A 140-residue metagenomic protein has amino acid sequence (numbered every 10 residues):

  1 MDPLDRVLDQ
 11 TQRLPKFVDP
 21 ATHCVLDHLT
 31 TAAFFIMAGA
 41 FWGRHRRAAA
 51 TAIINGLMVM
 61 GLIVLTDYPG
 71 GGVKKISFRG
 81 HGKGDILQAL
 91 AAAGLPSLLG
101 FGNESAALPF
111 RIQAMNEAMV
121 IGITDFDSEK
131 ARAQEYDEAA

Functional and structural regions predicted by a protein language model:
M1-A140: Short amphipathic, positively biased membrane-proximal segments that drive organelle/inner-membrane targeting
